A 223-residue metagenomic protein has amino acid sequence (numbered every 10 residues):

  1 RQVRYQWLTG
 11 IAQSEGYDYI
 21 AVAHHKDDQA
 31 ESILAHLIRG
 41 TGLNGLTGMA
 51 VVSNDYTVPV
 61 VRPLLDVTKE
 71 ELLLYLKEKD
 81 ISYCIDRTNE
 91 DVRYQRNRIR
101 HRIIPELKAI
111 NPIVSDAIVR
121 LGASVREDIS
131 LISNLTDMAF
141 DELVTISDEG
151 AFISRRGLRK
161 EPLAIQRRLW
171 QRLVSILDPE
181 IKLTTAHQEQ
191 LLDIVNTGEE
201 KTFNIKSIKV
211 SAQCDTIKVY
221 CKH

Functional and structural regions predicted by a protein language model:
R1-T9, L43: ATP-dependent adenylate-handling ligase core
V3-R4, S53-T57, H101, V119-H223: AMP-forming adenylation/ATP pyrophosphatase catalytic core
T9, L72-Y75, Q171: Short glycine-/small-residue-rich flexible loop motifs, especially phosphate/cofactor-binding loops
G10-D18: Glycine-rich phosphate-binding loop signature in dinucleotide/nucleotide-binding domains
I11, A23, D86-R87, T185 (+1 more regions): Short loop/turn and capping residues at structural boundaries
S14, E106-A109, L173-I176: Active-site catalytic microenvironments for nucleophilic, acid-base chemistry
Y19-A23, D28-L121, V125, S154-R156: Catalytic subdomain that performs nucleotidyl-dependent activation
